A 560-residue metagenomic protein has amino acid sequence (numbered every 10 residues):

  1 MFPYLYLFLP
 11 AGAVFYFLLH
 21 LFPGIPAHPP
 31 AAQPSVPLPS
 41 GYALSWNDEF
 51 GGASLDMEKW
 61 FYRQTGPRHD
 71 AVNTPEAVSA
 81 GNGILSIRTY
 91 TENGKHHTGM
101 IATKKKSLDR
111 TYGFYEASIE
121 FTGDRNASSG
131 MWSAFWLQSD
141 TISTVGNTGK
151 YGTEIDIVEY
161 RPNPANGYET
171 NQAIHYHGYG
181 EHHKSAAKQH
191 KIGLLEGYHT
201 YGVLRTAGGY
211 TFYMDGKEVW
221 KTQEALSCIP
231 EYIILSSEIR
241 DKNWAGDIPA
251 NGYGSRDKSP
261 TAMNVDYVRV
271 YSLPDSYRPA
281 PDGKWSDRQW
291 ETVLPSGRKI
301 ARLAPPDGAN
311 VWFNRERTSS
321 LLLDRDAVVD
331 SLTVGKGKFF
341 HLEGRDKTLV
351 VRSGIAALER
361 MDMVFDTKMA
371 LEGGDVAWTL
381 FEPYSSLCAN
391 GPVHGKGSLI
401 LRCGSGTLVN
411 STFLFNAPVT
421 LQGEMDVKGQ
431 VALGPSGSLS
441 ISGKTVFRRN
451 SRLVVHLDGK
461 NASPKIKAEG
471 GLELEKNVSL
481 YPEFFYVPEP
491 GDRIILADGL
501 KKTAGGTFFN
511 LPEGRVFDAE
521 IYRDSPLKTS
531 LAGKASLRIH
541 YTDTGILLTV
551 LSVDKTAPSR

Functional and structural regions predicted by a protein language model:
F8-G24: Bacterial N-terminal signal peptides
H28-P274: GH16 jelly-roll
E49-N73, D282-P295, R345, F509-R515: Short, tryptophan-glycine- and acidic/Ser/Thr-enriched carbohydrate-recognition patches
G51-M57, E92-N93, T122, I142 (+10 more regions): Acidic glycine-/aspartate-rich tracts in secreted/extracellular proteins
D275-G373, A377-G391, G395-K396, C403 (+6 more regions): Extracellular beta-sheet-rich ligand-binding/adhesion modules
D275-V311, S479-R560: Extracellular/surface-exposed low-complexity segments
N416-K501: Extracellular beta-strand/loop-rich repeat segments of large surface/secreted proteins
